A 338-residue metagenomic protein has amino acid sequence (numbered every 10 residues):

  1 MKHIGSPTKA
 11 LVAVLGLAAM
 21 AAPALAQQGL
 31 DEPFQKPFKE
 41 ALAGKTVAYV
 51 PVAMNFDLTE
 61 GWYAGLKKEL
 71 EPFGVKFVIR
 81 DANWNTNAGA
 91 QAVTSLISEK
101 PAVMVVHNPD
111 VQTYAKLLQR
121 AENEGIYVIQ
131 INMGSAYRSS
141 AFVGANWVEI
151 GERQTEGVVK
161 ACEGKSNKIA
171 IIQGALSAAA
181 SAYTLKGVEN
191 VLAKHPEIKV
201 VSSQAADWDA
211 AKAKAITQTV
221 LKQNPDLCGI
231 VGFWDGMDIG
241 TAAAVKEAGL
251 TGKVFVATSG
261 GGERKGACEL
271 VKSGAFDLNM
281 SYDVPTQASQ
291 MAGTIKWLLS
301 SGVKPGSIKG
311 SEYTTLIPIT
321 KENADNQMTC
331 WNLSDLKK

Functional and structural regions predicted by a protein language model:
M1-V12: Bacterial N-terminal signal peptides that target proteins for export
M20-A26: Sec/Tat signal peptide C-region and signal peptidase I cleavage site
Q27-K45, A180, V191, V284-K338: Hinge/cleft segment of the Venus flytrap/periplasmic-binding protein
G29-G65, E69-L70, F77-Q91, S95 (+7 more regions): Extracytoplasmic "Venus flytrap"
L30-F34, A41, G89, V143-K168 (+4 more regions): Hydrophobic alpha-helical segments within soluble ligand-binding/sensing domains
L58-P72, I150-G157, A179-I198, K212 (+3 more regions): Short, solvent-exposed amphipathic alpha-helices that sit in or adjacent to ligand/effector-binding or catalytic
V103-N123, V188, A206-E269: Hydrophobic alpha-helical
V111-E149, R153, K168, G262-K272 (+3 more regions): Flexible loop/hinge segments that line or gate small-molecule binding clefts
